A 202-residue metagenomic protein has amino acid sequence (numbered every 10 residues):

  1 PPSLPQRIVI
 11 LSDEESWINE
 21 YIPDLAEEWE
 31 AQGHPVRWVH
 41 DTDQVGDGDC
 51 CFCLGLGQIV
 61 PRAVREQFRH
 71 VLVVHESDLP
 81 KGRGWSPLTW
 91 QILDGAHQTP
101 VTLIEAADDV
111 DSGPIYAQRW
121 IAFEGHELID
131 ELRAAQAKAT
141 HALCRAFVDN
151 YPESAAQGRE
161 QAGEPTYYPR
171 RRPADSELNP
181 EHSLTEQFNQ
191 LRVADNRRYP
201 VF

Functional and structural regions predicted by a protein language model:
P1-F202: One-carbon transfer enzymes
